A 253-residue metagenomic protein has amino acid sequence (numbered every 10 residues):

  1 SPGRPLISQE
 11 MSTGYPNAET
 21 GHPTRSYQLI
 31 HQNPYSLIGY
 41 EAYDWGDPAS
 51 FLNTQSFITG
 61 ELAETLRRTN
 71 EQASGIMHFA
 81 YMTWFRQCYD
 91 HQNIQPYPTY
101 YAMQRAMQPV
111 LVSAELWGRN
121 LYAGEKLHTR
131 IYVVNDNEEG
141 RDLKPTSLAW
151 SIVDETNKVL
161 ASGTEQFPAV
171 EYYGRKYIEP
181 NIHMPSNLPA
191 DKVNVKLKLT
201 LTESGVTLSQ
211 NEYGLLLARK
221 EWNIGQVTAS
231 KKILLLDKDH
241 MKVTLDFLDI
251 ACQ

Functional and structural regions predicted by a protein language model:
S1-K144, A149-T156, L160-S162: Substrate-binding clefts and catalytic carboxylate motifs of secreted carbohydrate-active enzymes
S12, M82, L201, E221 (+1 more regions): A broadly conserved detector of short glycine/acidic/proline-rich loop/turn motifs that flank catalytic sites and bind
Q95-Q104, L199-N223: Short, structured interface segments
Y101, R105, N181-H183, G214 (+2 more regions): Charged/polar, solvent-exposed surface patches and flexible loops
L111-S113, R130-Y132, N194-K198, E212-A218: Ordered hydrophobic segments in well-structured contexts
K126-P168, R175-P185, D191-E203, D246: Beta-strand-rich binding/interaction modules
A169-E171, A218: A short local loop/turn or secondary-structure capping micro-motif enriched for an aromatic residue
T207-Q253: Aromatic-Pro/Gly-enriched surface loop or interdomain linker that acts as a lid/target-recognition segment
